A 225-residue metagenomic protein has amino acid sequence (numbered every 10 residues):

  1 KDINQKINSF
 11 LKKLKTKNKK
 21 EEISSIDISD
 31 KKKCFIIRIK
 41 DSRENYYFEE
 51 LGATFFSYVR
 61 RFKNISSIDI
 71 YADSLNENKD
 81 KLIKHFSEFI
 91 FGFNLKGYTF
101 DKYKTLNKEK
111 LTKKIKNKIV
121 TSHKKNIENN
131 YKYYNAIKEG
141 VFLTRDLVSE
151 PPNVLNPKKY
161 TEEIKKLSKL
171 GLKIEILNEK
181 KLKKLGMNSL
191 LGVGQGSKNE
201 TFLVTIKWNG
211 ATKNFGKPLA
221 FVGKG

Functional and structural regions predicted by a protein language model:
K1-L219, K224-G225: Short amphipathic alpha-helical segment within the helicase RecA-like ATPase core that mediates nucleic-acid
